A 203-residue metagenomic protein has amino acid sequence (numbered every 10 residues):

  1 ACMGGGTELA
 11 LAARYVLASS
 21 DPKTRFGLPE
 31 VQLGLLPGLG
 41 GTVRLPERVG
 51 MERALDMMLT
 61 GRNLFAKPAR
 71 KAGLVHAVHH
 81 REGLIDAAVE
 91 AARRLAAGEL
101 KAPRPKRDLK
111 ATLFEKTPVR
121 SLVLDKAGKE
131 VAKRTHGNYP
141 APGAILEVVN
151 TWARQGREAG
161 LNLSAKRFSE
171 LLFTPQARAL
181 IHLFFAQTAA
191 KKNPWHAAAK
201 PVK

Functional and structural regions predicted by a protein language model:
A1-L33, P37: Glycine-rich beta-to-alpha active-site loop
E8-A12, L17, R44, E52-R167 (+3 more regions): Amphipathic alpha-helical segments at domain termini/boundaries
R48: Conserved catalytic core of Hanks-type protein kinase domains
T174-P175: Amphipathic alpha-helical
